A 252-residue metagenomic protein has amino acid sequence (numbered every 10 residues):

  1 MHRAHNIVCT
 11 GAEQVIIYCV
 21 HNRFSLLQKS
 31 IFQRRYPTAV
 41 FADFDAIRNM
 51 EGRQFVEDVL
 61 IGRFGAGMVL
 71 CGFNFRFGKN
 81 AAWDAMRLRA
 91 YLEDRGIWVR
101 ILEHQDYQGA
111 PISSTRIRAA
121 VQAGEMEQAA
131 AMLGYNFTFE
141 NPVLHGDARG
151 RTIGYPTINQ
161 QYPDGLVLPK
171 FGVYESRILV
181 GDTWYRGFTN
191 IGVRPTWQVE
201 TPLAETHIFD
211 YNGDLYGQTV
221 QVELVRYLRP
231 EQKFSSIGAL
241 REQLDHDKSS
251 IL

Functional and structural regions predicted by a protein language model:
M1-S25: N-terminal catalytic cores of NTP/NDP-binding nucleotidyl/phosphoryl-transfer enzymes
C9, R23-F64: Core alpha/beta nucleotide-donor-binding catalytic domains of modification enzymes
A12-E13, Y36-P37, I97: A structural micro-motif
I17, F41, I101-L102: A structural preference for short, hydrophobic beta-strand core positions in alpha/beta folds
T38-A39, V99, V222: Generic structural signal for residues in well-ordered beta-strands
I47-P156, L179, S235-A239: Classical nucleotidyltransferase
R95, G146-L252: Phosphate/ribose-recognition catalytic cores of enzymes acting on nucleotide-derived substrates
